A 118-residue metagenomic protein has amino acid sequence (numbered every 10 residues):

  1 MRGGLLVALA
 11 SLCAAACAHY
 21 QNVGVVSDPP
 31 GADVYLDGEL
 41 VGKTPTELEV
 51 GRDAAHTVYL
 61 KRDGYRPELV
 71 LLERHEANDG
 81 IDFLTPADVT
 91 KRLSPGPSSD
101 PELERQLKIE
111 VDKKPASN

Functional and structural regions predicted by a protein language model:
M1-C17: Sec-dependent bacterial lipoprotein signal peptides
C17-N118: Short loop/turn and low-complexity linker motifs enriched in small/turn-promoting residues
